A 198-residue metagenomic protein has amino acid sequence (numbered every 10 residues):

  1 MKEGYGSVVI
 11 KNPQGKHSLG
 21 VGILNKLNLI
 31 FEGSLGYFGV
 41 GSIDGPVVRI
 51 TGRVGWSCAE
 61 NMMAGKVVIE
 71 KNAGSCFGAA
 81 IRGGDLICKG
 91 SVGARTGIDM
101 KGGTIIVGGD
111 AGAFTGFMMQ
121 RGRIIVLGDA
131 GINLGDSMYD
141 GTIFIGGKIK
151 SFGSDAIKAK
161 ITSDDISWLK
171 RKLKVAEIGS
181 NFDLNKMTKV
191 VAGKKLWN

Functional and structural regions predicted by a protein language model:
M1-L19, K89, A113, M118-N198: Intrinsically disordered, low-complexity terminal regions
K11-P13, G22, E32-S34, G41-D44 (+11 more regions): Feature marks extracellular polysaccharide-active and adherence modules
L19, F38, S57-C58, C76-F77 (+3 more regions): Tandem-repeat/low-complexity and Cys-motif detector
Y37-G45, D165-K170: Short, surface-exposed, charge-dense and proline/glycine-enriched linear segments
V54-G55, N72-G74, S91-A94, D110-G112 (+2 more regions): Short acidic/polar capping segments at secondary-structure boundaries
K66, D85-I87, T104-I106, R123-I125 (+1 more regions): A structural signal for beta-strand register positions
